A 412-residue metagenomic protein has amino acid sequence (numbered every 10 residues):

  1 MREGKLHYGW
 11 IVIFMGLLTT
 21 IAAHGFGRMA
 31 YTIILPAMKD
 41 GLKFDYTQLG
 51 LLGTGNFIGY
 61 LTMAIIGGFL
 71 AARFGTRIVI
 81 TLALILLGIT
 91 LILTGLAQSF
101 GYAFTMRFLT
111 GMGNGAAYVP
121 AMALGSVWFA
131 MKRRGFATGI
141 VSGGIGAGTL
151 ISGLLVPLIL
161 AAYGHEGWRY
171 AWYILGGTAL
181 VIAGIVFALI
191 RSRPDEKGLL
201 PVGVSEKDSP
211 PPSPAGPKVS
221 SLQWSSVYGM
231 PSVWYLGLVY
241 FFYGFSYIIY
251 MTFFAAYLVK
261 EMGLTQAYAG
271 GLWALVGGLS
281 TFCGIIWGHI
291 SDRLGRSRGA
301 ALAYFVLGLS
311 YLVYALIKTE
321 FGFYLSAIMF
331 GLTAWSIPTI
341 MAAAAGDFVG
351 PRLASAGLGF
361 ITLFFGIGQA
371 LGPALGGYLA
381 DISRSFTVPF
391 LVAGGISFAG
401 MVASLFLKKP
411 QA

Functional and structural regions predicted by a protein language model:
M29, F57-I65, L150, G277-I285 (+1 more regions): Residue-level signature of mid-helix packing/kink "hotspots" within the transmembrane helices of 12-pass Major
Y31-L35, M230-F282: Extracytoplasmic gate region of multi-pass secondary transporters
K43, G75, L96-Y102, A130 (+3 more regions): Helix-breaking motifs and short loop linkers at transmembrane-helix boundaries and internal kinks in secondary membrane
T62-G101, S291, S297: Conserved MFS/SLC helix-loop-helix module at the cytosolic interface between two early adjacent transmembrane helices
L86, T90, G101-L109, F321-M329: Paired small-residue
M106-G144: Cytoplasmic helix-loop-helix junction between adjacent transmembrane helices in 12-TM secondary transporters
I140-D195: Helix-loop-helix hairpin linking two adjacent transmembrane segments in secondary transporters
A274-G284, H289-A344: C-terminal transmembrane helical hairpin of 12-TM major facilitator-type secondary transporters
